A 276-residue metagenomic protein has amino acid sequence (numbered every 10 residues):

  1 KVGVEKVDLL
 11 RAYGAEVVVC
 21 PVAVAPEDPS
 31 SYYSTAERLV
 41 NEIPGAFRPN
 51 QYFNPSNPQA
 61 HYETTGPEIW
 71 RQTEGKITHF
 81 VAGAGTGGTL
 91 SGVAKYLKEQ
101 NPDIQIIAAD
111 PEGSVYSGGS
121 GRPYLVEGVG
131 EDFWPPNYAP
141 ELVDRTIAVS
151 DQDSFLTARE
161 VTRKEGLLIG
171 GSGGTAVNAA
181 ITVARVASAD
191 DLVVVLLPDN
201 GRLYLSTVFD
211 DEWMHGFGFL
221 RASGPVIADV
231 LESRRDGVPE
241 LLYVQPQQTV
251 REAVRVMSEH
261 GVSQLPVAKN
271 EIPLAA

Functional and structural regions predicted by a protein language model:
K1-V7, G83-A94, S172-A180, Y204: Short glycine/serine/threonine-rich phosphate/pyrophosphate-binding segments that cradle anionic phosphate groups
V2-H79, I104, A109-T162: Small/polar-residue-rich loop-to-helix segments that shape phosphate-bearing ligand pockets
E16, Q105, L167-L168, S263: Residue-level detector of anion-binding/catalytic polar loops
P49, E165-G173: Short glycine/threonine-rich catalytic loop with a Thr-x-Gly-x-Asp
A82, A148, G170, V195: Redox-cofactor binding/interface segments in oxidoreductases and associated redox assembly factors
A94-N101, A184: Surface-exposed amphipathic alpha-helices with a cationic face
A108-A109, N178-A276: Tandem CBS (Cystathionine beta-synthase) repeat/Bateman regulatory domains
